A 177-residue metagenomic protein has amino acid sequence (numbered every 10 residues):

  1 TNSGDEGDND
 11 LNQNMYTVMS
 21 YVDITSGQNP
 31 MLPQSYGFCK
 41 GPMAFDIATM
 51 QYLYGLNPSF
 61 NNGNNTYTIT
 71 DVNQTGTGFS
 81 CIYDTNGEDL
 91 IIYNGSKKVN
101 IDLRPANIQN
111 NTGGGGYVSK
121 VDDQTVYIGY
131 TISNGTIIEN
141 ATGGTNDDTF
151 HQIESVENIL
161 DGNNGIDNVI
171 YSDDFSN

Functional and structural regions predicted by a protein language model:
T1-Q13, V22-T25, N29-F45, T68-D84 (+2 more regions): Acidic, glycine-rich calcium-binding repeat modules characteristic of RTX/beta-roll and related beta-solenoid repeat
D10-N12, Y21-N29, Q51-Q74, E88-Q124 (+1 more regions): GD-rich hexapeptide-repeat beta-solenoids
M15, M43-T49, N134: Stable alpha-helical elements in mature extracytoplasmic
T17, S80, V99-I101: A broad, low-specificity signal marking well-ordered, structured residues that form hydrophobic/aromatic
M19, M50, I138: Divalent metal-coordination and catalytic microenvironments
K97, P105-N163: Extracellular repeat-rich scaffold modules on cell surfaces
